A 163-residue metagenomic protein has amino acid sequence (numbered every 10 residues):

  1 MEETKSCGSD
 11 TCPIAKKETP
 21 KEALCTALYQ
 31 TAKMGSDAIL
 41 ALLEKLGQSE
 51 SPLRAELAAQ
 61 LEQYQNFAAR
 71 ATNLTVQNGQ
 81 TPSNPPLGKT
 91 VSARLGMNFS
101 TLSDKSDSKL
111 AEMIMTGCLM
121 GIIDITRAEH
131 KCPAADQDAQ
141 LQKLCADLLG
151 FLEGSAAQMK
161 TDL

Functional and structural regions predicted by a protein language model:
M1-P20, A41, A55, N73 (+3 more regions): Terminal, compositionally biased segments
E2-T11, T26-Y29, S36, L87: Acidic, low-complexity proline/glycine-rich segments
G8-D10, A69-K109, T116-M120: Carboxylate-rich helix-loop segments that flank metal/cofactor sites and access channels in metalloenzymes
A15-Q48, K109-D136, F151: Alpha-helical bundle segments that constitute or directly flank the non-heme di-iron/ferroxidase center
K21, E50-L53, Q80-N84, D107-A111 (+1 more regions): Residue-level recognition of alpha-helical structural elements
T26, R54-E62, K89, E112-T116 (+1 more regions): Short, charged, amphipathic alpha-helical segments
S36, L43, Q65-A68, T72-T75 (+3 more regions): A structural signal for well-ordered alpha-helices, especially hydrophobic packing surfaces of coiled-coils
S51-T81: Acidic (E/D-rich), amphipathic helical modules within compact regulatory domains
